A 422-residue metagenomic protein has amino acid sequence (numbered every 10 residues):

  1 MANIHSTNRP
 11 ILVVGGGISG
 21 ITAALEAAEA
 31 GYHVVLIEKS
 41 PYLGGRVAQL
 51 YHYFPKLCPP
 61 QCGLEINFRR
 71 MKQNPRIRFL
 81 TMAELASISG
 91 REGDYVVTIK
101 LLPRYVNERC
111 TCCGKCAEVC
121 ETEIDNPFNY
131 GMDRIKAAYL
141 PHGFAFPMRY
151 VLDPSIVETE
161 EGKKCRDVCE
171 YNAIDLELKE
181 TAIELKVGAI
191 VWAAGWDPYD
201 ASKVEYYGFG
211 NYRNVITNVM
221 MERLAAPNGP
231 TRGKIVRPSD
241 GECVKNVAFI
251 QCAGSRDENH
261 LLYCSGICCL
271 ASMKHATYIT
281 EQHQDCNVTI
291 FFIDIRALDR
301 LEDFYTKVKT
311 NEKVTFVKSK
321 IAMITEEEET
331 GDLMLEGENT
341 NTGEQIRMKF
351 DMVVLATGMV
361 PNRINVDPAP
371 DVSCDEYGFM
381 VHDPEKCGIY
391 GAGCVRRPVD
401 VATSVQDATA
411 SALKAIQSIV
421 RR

Functional and structural regions predicted by a protein language model:
M1-R422: Residues forming the flavin
